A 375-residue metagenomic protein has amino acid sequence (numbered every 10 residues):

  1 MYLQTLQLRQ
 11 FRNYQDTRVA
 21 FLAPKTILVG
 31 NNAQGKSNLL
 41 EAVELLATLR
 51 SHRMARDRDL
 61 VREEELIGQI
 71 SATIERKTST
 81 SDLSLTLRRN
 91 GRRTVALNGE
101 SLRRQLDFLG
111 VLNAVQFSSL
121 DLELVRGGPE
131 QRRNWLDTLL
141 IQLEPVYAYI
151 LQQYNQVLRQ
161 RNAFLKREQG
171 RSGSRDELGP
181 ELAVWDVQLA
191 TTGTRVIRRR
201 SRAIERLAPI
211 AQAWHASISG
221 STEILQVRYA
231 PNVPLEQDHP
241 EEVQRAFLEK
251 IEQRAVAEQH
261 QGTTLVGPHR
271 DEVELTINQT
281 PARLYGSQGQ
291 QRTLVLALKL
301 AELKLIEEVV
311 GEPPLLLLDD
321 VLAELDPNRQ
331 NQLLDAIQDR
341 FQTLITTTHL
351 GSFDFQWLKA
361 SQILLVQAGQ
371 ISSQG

Functional and structural regions predicted by a protein language model:
M1-N31, L45, G173-L315, E324-N328 (+4 more regions): Conserved NTPase motor "head" modules and their coupling/switch loops across ABC/AAA+ ATPases, GTPases, and GHKL ATPases
K36: Conserved lysine of the Walker
A47-Q131, W135-Y147, A208-A216, V243 (+1 more regions): Nucleotide-state sensing region of NTPase/ATPase domains
D107-V111, S118-T191, S373: A conserved P-loop NTPase coupling/switch region
V115, L344, Q362-L364: Hydrophobic/aromatic beta-strand patches that form the interior of the parallel beta-sheet core in alpha/beta enzyme
D319-V321: Walker B catalytic acidic pair
